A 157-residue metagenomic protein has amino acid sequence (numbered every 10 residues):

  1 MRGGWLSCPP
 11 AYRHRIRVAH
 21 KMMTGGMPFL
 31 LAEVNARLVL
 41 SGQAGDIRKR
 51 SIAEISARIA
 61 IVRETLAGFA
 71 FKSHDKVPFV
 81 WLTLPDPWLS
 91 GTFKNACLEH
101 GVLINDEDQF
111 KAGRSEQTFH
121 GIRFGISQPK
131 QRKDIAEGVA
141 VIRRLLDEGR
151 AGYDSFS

Functional and structural regions predicted by a protein language model:
M1-I52, A151: Conserved core segment of the aminotransferase class I/II
S7, W81-T83, G125-S127: Short hydrophobic/aromatic beta-strand micro-patches that form the beta-sheet surface supporting nucleotide- or nucleic
V18, D75-P78, R143, R150: A generic "structured core" feature
I52-R63, F71-L84, A96-L98: Conserved glycine-rich beta-strand-loop-beta hairpin in the small C-terminal domain of fold type I
F69, D108-G113: Short, solvent-exposed loop/turn elements at beta->coil junctions and helix N-caps that rim active or binding pockets
E99, S115-S157: PLP-dependent enzyme catalytic core of the Aspartate aminotransferase-like
L103: Residue-level detector of anion-binding/catalytic polar loops
